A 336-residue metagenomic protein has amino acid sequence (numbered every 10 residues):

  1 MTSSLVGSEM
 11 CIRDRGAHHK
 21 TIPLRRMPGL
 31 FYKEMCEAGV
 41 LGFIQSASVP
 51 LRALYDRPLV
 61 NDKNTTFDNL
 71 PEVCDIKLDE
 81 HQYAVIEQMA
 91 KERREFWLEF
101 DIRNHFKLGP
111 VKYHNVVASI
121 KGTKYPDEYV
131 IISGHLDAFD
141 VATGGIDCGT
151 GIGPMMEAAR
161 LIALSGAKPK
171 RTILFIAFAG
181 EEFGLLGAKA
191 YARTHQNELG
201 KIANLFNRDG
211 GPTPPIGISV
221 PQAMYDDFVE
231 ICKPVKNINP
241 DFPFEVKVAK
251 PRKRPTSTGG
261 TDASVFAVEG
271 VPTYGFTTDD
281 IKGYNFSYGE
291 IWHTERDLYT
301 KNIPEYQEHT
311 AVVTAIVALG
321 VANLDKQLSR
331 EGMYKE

Functional and structural regions predicted by a protein language model:
M1-G7, C11-D14: Single conserved hydrophobic/aromatic residue that forms the stacking wall/gate of nucleotide- or nucleobase-binding
T2, R26, A142-G153, E181-E182 (+1 more regions): Short, conserved micro-motifs enriched in small and acidic residues
R15-R26, L30-Y32, P71-I76, N104-K107 (+4 more regions): Second-shell loop/turn segments in exported
Y32-G39, A267: Non-catalytic positions within long, well-ordered alpha-helices that form the structural scaffold/packing of enzyme
L41-S46, D75-K77, V117-S119, Y129-S133 (+6 more regions): Structural recognition of the beta-strand scaffold that forms the well-ordered cores of secreted hydrolase catalytic
N61-G145, E157-K170: Soluble metallo-hydrolase cores and metallopeptidase-like ectodomains found primarily in the secretory/periplasmic
D68, R160, G283-E336: His/Asp/Glu-rich mid-to-C-terminal helical/loop segments that flank catalytic regions of hydrolases
V73-D75, Y125, D140, F178-N285: Metal-dependent peptidase/peptidase-like ectodomains
